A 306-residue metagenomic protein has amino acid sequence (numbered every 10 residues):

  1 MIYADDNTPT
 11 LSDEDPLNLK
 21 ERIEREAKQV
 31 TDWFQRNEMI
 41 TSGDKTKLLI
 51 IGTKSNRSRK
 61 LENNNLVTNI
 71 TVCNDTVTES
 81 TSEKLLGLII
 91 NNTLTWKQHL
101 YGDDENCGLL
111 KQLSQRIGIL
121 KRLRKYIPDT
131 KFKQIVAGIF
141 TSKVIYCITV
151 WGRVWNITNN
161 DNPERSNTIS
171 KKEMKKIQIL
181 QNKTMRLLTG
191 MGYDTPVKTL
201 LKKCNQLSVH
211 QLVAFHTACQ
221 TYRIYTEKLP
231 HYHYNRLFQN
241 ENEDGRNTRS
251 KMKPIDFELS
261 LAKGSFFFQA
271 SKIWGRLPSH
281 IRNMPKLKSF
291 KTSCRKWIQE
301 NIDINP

Functional and structural regions predicted by a protein language model:
Y3-D5, Q35-K60, G87-P230: Non-catalytic, peripheral interaction segments enriched in hydrophobic/basic residues
D6, D13, G52, A270-K272 (+1 more regions): Residues that form ligand- and interface-recognition hot spots within folded domains
N7-D32: Catalytic palm subdomain of template-directed nucleic-acid polymerases, centered on the conserved carboxylate motif
T10, N18, R57-S58, G275: Eukaryotic short linear interaction motifs
L19-E26, F132, V136, I177 (+1 more regions): Hydrophobic (often cysteine-bearing) scaffold residues that line and stabilize catalytic clefts of nucleotide/cofactor
R22-Q29, Q112, K183, S293: Long, highly charged amphipathic alpha-helices
R25, I40-T81: Short, conserved micro-motifs composed of acidic
E164-P306: Short linear motifs embedded in intrinsically disordered, charge-biased segments
